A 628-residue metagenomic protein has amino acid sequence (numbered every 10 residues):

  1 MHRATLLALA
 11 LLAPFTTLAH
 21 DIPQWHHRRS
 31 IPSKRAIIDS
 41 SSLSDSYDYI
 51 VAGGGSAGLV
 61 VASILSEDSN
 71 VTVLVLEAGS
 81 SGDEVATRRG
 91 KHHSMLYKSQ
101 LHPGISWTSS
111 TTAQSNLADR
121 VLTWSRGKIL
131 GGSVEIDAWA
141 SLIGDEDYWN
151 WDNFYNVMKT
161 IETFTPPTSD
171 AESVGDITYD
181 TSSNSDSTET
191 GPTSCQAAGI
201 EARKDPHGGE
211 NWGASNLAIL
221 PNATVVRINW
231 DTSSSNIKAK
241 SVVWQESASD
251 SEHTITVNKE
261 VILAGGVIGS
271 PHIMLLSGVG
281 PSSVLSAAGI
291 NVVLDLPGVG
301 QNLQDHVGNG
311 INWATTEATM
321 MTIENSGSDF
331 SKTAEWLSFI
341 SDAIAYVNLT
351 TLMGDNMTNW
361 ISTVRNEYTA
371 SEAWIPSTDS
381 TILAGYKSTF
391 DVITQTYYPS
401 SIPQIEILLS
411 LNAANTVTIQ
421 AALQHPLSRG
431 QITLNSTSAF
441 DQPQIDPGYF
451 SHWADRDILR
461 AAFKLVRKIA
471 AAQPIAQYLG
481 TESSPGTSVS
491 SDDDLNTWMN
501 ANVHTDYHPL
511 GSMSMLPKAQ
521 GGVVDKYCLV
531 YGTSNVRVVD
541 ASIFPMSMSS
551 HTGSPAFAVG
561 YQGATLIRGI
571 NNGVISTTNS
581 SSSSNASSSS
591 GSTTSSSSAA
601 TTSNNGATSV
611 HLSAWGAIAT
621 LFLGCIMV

Functional and structural regions predicted by a protein language model:
M1-L6, A599-T601: Intrinsically disordered, low-complexity Ser/Thr- and acidic-rich regulatory segments
R3-S587, G591, L612-M627: N-terminal redox-cofactor-binding region of secreted/periplasmic oxidoreductases
V257, G606-A607: Long alpha-helical scaffolds
T593-G606: Juxtamembrane low-complexity tails/linkers enriched in Ser/Thr-Pro and polybasic
